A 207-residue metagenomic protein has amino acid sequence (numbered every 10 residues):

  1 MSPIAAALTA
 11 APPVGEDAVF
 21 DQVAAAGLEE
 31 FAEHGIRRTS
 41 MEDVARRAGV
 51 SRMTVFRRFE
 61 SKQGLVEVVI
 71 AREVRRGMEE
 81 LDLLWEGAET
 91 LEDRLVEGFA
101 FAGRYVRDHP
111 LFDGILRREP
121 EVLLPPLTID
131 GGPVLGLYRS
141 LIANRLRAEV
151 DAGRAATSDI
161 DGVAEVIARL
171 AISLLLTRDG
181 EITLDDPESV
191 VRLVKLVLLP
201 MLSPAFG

Functional and structural regions predicted by a protein language model:
M1-A7, G132, S140, L198-L199: Intrinsic, short, N-terminal disordered tails of RNA polymerase sigma-factor systems
M1-H34, R38-R47, Q63-E67: Basic, helix-initiating cap at the start of DNA-binding domains
V23-F31, G77, L81, A102: Short hydrophobic clusters on alpha-helical segments that form packing/core surfaces in small helical domains
A48-F59: Short hydrophobic/aromatic patch on the recognition helix
V68, D82-L111, A164: Hydrophobic alpha-helical connector segments
R75-M78, L123-R154, D161-E165: Amphipathic alpha-helical packing segments from all-alpha helical-bundle domains
V106-I129: Amphipathic alpha-helical segments used for helix-helix packing
G114-R117, L135, V150-L196, A205-G207: Hydrophobic/aromatic-rich alpha-helical bundle segments in the mid-to-C-terminal region
